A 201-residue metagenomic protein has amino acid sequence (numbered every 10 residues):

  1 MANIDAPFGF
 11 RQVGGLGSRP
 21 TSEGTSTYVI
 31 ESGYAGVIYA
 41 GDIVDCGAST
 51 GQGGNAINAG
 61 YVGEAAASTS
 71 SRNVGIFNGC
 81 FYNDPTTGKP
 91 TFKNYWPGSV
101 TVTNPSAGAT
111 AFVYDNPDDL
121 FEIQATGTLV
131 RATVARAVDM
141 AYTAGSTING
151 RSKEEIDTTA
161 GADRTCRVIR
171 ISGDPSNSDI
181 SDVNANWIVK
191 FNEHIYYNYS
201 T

Functional and structural regions predicted by a protein language model:
M1-T201: Surface-exposed, low-hydrophobicity beta-strand/loop segments enriched in small/polar/acidic residues
